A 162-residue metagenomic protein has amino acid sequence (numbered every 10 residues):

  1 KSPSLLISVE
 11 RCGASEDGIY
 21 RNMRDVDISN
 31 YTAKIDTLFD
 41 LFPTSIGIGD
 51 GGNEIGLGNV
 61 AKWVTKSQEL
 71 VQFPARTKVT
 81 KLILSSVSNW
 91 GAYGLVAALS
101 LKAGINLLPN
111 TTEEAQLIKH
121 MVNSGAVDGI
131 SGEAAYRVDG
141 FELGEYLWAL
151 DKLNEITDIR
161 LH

Functional and structural regions predicted by a protein language model:
K1-F39: An acidic, phosphate/nucleotide-engaging active-site surface
L5, T44-I48: Hydrophobic/aromatic beta-strand patches that form the interior of the parallel beta-sheet core in alpha/beta enzyme
V9-C12, I48-G51, A98: Fold-independent oxyanion-binding glycine-rich loops and adjacent beta-strand/coil segments at enzyme active sites
S15-G18, N53-G58: Short acidic/glycine-rich loop or secondary-structure boundary segments that cap or lie
D17, D25-D27, D36, D40 (+5 more regions): Acidic-enriched, low-complexity/disordered segments with a strong bias for Aspartate over Glutamate
K34-S45, L99-A103: A structural motif corresponding to the C-terminal end of an alpha-helix and its immediate exit/capping segment
I55-H162: C-terminal functional extensions of proteins
